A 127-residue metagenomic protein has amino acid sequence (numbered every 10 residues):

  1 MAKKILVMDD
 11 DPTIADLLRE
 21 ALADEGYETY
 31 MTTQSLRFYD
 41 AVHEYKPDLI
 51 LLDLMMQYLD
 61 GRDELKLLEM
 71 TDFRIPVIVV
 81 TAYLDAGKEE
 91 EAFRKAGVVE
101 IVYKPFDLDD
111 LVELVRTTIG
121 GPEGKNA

Functional and structural regions predicted by a protein language model:
A15, Q57-Y58, D85: The feature encodes the CheY-like receiver
D16-D24: Charged docking surfaces used in two-component/phosphorelay signaling
G26-T33, A41: Short hydrophobic/Thr-rich beta-strand motif most characteristic of the beta2 strand and flanking loop of CheY-like
M31, Y58-L59: Residue-level signal for the "D+5" position in two-component response regulator receiver
Y45-L51: Active-site beta3 strand of CheY-like receiver
V80-T81: Hydrophobic/aromatic residues positioned on beta-strands within the core alpha/beta folds
F106-V115: C-terminal output helix
